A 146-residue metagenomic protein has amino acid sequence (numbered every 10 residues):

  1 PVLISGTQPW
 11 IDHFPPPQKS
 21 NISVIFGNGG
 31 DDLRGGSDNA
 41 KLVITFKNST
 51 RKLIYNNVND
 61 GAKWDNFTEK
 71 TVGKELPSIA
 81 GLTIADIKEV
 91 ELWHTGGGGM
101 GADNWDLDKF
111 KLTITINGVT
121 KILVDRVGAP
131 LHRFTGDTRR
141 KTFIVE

Functional and structural regions predicted by a protein language model:
P1-E146: Regulatory, non-catalytic segments
